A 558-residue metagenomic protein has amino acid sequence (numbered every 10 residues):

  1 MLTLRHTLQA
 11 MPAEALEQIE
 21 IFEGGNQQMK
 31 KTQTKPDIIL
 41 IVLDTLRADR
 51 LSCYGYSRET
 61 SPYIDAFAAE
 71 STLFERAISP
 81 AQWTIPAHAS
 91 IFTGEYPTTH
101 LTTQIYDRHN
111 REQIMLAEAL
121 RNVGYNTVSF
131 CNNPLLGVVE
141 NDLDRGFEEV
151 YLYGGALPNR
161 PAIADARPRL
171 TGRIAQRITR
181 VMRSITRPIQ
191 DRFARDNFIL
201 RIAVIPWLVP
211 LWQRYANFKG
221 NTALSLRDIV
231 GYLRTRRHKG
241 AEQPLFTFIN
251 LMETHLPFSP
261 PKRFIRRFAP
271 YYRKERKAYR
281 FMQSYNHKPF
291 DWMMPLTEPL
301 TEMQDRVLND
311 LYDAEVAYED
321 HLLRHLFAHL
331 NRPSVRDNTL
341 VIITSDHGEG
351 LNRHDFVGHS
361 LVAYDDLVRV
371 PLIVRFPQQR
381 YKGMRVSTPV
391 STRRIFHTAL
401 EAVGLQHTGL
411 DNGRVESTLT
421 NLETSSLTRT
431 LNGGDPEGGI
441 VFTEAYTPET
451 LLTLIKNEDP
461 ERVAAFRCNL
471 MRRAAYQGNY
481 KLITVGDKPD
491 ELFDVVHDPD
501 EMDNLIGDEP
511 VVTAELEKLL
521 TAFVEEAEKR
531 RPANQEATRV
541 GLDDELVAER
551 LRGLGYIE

Functional and structural regions predicted by a protein language model:
L2-E558: Catalytic domains that recognize anionic headgroups
